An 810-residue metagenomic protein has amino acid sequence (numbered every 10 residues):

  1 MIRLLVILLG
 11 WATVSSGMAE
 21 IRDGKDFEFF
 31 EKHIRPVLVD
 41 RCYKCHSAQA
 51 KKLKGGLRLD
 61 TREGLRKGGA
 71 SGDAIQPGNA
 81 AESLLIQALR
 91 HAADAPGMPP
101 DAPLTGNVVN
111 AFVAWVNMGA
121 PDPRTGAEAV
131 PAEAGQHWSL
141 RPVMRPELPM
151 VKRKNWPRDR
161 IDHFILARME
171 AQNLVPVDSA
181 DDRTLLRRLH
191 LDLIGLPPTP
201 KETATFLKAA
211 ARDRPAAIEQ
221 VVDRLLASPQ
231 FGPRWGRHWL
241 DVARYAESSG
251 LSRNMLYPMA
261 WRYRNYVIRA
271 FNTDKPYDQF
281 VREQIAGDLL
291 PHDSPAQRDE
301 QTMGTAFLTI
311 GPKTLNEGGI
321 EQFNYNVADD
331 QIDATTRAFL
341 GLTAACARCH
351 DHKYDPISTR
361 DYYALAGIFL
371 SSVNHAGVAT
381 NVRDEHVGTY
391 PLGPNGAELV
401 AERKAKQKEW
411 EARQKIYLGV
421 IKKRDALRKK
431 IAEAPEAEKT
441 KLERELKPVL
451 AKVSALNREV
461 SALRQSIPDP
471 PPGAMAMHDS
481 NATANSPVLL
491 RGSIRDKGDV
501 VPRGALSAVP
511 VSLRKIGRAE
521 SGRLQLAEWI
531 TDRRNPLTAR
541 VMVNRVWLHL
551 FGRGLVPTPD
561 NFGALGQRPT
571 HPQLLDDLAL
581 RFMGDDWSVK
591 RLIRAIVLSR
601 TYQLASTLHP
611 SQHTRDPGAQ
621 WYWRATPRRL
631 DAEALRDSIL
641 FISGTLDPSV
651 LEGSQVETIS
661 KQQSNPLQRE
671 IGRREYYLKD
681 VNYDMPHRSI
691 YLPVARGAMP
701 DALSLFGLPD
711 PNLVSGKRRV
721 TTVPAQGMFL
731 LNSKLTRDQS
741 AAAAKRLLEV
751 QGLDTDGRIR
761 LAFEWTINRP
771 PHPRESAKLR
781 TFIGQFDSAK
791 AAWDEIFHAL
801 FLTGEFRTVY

Functional and structural regions predicted by a protein language model:
M1-L8: Sec-dependent signal peptide recognition, specifically the positively charged N-region followed immediately by
L9-W11, S15-D288, H352, S372-V556 (+1 more regions): Aromatic- and Gly/Pro-enriched helix-to-coil junctions and flexible linker segments
A70-Q76, N712-R719, I783: Conserved phosphate-binding loops in nucleotide/dinucleotide-binding enzymes
I86-R90, R160, F164-M169, P258 (+11 more regions): An acidic, gly/pro-interrupted, aromatic-rich
V143-P146, Q785, F797: Cell-envelope/ECM-targeting effectors and their regulatory/trafficking segments
